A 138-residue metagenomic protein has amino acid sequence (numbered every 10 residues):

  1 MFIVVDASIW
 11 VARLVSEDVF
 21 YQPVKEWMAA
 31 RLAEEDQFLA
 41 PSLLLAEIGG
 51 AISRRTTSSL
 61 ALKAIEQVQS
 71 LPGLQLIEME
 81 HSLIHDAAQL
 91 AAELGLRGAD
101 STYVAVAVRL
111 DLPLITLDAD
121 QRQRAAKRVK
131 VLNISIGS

Functional and structural regions predicted by a protein language model:
M1-A40, R54-K63, G137-S138: Short, well-structured N-terminal submotif of metal-dependent ribonuclease cores
F2, L45, L76-I77, V104-S138: Acidic, PIN/NYN-like endoribonuclease modules and their adjacent C-terminal/linker elements
V5, L39-A40, E78, G98-S101 (+1 more regions): Short beta-strand scaffold positions
I9-W10, E47-A51, D86: A general alpha-helix detector
S16, A64-E93: Acidic catalytic patch
E34-F38, G73, R109-P113: Short active-site oxyanion
L43, E47-Q75: Active-site-proximal, substrate-binding regions of enzyme catalytic domains and RNA-binding/basic surfaces
